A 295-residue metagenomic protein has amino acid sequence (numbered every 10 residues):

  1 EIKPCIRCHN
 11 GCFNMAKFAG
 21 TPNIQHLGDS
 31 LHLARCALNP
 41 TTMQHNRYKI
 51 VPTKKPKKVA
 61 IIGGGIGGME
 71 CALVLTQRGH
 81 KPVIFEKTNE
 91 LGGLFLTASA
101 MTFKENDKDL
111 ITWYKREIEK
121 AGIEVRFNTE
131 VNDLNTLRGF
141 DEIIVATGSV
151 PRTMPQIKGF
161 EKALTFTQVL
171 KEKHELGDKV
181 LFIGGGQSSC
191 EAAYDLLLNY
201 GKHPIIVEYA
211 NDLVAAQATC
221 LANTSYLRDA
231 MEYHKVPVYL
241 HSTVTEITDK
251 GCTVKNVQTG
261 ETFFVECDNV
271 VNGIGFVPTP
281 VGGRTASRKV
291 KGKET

Functional and structural regions predicted by a protein language model:
E1, E117-N128, N135: Repeat-solenoid scaffold signature
E1-I62, I66, V74-Q77, P82 (+2 more regions): Flavin-dependent oxidoreductase catalytic cores
L38-T42, Y48, L91, T97 (+1 more regions): Membrane-interfacial segments at transmembrane helix termini in multi-pass membrane proteins
T53-K87, R126-N135, G139, A146-I157 (+4 more regions): Rossmann-like dinucleotide/flavin-binding elements
I84-A121, A193-T243: Rossmann-like dinucleotide-binding cores of NAD(P)H-dependent redox enzymes
D249-G251, T262: A generic structural signal for beta-strand entry/edge sites
C252-N256: SH3/SH3-like beta-barrel fold
